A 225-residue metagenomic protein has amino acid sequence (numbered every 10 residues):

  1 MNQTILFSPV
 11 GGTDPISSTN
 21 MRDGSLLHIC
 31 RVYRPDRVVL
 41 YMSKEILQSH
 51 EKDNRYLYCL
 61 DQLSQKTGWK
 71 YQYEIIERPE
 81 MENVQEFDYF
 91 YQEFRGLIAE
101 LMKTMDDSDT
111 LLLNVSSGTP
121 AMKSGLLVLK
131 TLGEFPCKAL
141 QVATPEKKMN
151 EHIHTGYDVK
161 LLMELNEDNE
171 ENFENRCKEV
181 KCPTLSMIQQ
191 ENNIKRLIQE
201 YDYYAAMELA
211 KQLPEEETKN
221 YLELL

Functional and structural regions predicted by a protein language model:
M1-T110, A121-L225: Long, low-complexity, Lys/Arg-enriched
L113: Conformationally flexible catalytic loops at phosphate/diphosphate-handling active centers
